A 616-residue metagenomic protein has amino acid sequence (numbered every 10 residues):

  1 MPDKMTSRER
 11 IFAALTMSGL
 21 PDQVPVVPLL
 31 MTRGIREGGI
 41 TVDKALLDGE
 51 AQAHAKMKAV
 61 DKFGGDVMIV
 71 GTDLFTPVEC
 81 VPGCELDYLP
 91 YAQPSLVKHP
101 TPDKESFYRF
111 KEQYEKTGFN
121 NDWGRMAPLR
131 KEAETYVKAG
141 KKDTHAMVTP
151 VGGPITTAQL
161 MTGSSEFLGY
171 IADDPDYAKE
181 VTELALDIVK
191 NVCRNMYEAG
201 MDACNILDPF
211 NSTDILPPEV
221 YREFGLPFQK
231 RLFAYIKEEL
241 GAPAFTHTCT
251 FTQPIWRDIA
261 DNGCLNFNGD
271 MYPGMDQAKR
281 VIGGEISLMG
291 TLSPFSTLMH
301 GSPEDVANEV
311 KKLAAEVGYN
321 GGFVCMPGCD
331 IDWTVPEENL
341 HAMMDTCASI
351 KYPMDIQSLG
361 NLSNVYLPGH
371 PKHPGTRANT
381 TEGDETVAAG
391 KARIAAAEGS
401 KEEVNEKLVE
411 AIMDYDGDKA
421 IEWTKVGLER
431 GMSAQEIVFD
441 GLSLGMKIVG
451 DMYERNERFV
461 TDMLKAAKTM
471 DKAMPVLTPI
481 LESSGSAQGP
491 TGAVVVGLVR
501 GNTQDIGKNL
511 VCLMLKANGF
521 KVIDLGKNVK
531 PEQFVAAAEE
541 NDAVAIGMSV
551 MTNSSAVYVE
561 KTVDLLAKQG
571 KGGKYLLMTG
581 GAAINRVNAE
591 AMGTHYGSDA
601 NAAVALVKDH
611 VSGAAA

Functional and structural regions predicted by a protein language model:
M1-R33, I40-D43, A55, Y91-Y108 (+1 more regions): Active-site loop segments of alpha/beta catalytic cores
A53-G71, N195-A199: Catalytic domains of carbohydrate-active enzymes, especially glycoside hydrolases
G71-P90, M201-Y221, G328-C329, G445-L464 (+1 more regions): Glycine-rich, proline-tolerant flexible connector loops at the mouths of alpha/beta enzymes
N191-A203, A315, I506-N518, A536-N541: Alpha/beta enzyme core
E382-S486: Long amphipathic alpha-helical segments
E482-V499: Glycine/charge-rich, flexible interdomain linkers and switch-proximal surface loops that mediate coupling
V511-N518, I523-T594, L606: Cofactor-cradling patches in redox/metallo enzymes
H595-A600: Short acidic-hydrophobic, aromatic-tinged amphipathic segments that line or gate anion-handling sites
